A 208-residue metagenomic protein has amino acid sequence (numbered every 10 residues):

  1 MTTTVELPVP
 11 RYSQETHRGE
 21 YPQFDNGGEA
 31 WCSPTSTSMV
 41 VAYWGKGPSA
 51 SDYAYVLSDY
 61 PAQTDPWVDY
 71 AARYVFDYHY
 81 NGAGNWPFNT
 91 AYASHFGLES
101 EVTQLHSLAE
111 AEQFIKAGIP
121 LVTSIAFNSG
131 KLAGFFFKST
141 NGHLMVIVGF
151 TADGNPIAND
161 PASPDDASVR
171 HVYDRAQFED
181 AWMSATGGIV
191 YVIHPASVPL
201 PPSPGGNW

Functional and structural regions predicted by a protein language model:
M1-G82, F135, T151-A152, G205-W208: Active-site-adjacent structural segments surrounding the nucleophilic cysteine of cysteine proteases and isopeptidases
M1-L7, F150-W208: Noncatalytic regulatory segments and standalone regulatory/sensor domains
G28, S33-V40, N85-Y92, S107-A111 (+3 more regions): Stable alpha-helical elements in mature extracytoplasmic
T35-G47, Y92-E99, Q113-A117, A181: Structured segments of extracytoplasmic/periplasmic soluble domains in secreted or envelope-associated proteins
A42-A50, A126-K131, P161-S163: Short regulatory "switch" loops immediately downstream of catalytic or recognition motifs within protein catalytic
Y60, S100-E101, T140: Mature, folded catalytic cores of secreted/periplasmic enzymes
D77, G82-L105, K116: Mid-length scaffold segments of soluble, non-membrane domains
Q104-N159: Active-site-adjacent substructure of cysteine-protease-like catalytic cores
